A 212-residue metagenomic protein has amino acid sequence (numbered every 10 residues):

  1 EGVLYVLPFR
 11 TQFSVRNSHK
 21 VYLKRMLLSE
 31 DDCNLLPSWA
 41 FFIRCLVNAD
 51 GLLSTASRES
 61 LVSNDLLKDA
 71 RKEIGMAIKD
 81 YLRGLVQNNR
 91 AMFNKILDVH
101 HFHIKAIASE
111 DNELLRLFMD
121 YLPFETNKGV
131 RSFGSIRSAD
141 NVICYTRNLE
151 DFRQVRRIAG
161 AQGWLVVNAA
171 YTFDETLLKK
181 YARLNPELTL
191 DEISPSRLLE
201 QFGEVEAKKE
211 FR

Functional and structural regions predicted by a protein language model:
E1-R212: Conserved GHKL (Bergerat-fold) ATPase module
